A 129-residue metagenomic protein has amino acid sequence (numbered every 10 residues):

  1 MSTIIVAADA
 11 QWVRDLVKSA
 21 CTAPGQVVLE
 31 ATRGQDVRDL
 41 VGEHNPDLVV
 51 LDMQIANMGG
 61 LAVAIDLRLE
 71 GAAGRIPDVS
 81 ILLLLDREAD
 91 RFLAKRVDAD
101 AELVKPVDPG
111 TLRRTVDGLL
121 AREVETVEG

Functional and structural regions predicted by a protein language model:
M1-W12, V17-K18: Conserved acidic segment of CheY-like receiver
T32-L48: Acidic, metal-coordinating helix/loop segments flanking the phosphotransfer/catalytic sites of two-component signaling
D47, A72-S80: His-Asp phosphorelay/catalytic-motif detector in bacterial-type signaling
V49, E102-L103: Two-component signal transduction core modules
L51-L69: Conserved phosphotransfer microenvironments
A62, L83-E102: Alpha4 helix (beta4-alpha4-beta5 surface) of REC/receiver domains from two-component response regulators
V107-V116: C-terminal output helix
D117-G129: The C-terminal output helix
